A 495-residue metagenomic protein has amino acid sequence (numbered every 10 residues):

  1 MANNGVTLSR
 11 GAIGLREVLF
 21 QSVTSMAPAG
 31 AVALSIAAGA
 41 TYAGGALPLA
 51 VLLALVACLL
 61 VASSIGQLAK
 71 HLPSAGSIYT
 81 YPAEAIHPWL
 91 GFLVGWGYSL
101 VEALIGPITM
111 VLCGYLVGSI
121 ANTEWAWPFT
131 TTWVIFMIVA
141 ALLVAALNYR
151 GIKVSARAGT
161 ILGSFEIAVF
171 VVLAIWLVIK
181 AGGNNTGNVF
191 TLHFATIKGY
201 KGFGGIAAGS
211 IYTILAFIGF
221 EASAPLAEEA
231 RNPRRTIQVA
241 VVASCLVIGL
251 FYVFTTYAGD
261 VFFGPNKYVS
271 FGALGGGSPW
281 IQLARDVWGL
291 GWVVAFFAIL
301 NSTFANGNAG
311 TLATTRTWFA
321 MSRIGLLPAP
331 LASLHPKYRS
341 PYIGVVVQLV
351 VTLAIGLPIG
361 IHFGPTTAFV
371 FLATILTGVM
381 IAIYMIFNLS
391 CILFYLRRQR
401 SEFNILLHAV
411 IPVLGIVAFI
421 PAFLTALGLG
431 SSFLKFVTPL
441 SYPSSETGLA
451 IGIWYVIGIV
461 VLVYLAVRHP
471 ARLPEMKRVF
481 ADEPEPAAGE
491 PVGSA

Functional and structural regions predicted by a protein language model:
M1-I36, T41-A46, C58-S63, T191 (+1 more regions): Membrane-interface "cap" regions at the ends of multi-pass membrane proteins
N4-S9, P48, E124-T132, I161-F297: Helix-loop-helix junctions that connect adjacent transmembrane segments in multi-pass membrane transporters
A31-P128, V247, F254, T447-I459: Extracellular loop-to-transmembrane helix junctions
S74, G97-L112, F217, E221-A230 (+3 more regions): Membrane-helix boundary/coupling elements in multi-pass transport proteins
T80-A83, W89, M110-I135, S164 (+6 more regions): Helix-loop-helix connectors at the membrane interface of multi-pass transporters/channels
T80-Y81, H87, S119-E124, A240-T311 (+1 more regions): TM-loop-TM module centered on a large, flexible mid-protein loop between adjacent transmembrane helices in multi-pass
T132-G187, A240-L246, V379-Y384, R397-A418 (+2 more regions): Membrane-interface loop-to-helix entry segments
V370, T374-M380, L406-A495: A generic transmembrane alpha-helix motif of multi-pass inner-membrane proteins
